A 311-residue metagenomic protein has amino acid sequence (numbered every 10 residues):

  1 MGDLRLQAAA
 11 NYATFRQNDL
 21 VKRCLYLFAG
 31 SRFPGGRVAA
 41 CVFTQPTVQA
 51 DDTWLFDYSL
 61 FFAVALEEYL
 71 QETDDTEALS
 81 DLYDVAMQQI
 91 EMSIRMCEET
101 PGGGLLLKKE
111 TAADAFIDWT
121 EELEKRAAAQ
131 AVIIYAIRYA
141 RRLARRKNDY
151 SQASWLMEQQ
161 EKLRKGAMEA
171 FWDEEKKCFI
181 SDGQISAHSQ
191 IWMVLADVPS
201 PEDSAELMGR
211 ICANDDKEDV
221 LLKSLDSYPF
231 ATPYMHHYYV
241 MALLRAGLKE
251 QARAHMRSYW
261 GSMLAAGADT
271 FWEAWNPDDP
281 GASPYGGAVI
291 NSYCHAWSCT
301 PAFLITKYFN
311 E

Functional and structural regions predicted by a protein language model:
G2-A63, E67-E311: Active-site core of glycosidic bond-cleaving carbohydrate-active enzymes
